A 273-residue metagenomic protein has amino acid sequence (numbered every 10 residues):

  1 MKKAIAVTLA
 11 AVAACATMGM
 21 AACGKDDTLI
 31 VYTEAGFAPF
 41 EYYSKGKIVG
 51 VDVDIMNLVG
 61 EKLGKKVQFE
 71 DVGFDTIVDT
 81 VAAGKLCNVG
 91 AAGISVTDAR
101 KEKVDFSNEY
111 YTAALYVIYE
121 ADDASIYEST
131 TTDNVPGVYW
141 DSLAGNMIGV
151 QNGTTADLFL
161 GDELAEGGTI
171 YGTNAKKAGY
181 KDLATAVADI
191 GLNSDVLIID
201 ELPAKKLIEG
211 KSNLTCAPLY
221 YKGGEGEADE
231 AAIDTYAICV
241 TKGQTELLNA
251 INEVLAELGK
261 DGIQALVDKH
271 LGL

Functional and structural regions predicted by a protein language model:
M1-V31, F40, V59, V67-G73 (+13 more regions): Gram-positive cell-envelope targeting signals
K25-I94, G179: Extracytoplasmic small-molecule ligand-binding "clamshell" domains of the periplasmic binding protein/Venus flytrap
A35, Y111-Y119, E209-L255, L271-L273: Periplasmic-binding protein-like
G36, K45-I48, S95, E120-S125 (+3 more regions): Short coil/turn segments
V59, V81-A82, L143, A186-G191 (+1 more regions): Hydrophobic residues within well-ordered alpha-helices
E61, K66-S142, Y221-A231: Acidic, polar ligand-binding/catalytic clefts
T76-D79, A92-K103, F159-D162, E166-G168 (+1 more regions): A ligand-binding cleft/hinge motif common to bilobed small-molecule-binding domains
S129-G145, V150-K177, N249-L273: Ligand-binding clefts/hinges and TM-proximal coupling segments of bilobed small-molecule sensing domains
